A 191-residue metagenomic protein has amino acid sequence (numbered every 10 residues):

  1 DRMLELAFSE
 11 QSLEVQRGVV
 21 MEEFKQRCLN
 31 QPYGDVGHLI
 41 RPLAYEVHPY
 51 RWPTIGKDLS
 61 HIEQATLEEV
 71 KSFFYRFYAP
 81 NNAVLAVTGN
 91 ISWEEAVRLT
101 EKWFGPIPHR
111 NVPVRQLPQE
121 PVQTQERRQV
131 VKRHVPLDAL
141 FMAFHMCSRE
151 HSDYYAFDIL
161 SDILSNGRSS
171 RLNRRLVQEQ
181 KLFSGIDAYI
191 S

Functional and structural regions predicted by a protein language model:
D1-R2, V97-F104: Short amphipathic alpha-helices in soluble, non-transmembrane regions that often serve as interface/regulatory elements
D1-V19, N166-R168, S191: M16/insulysin-pitrilysin zinc metalloprotease superfamily fold
Q11, R27-N82, P106-H151, D162-S191: Non-catalytic beta-strand/loop surface segments
E23: Carboxylate/His-rich catalytic cores and anion/metal-binding grooves
G89-E94: Helix N-cap motif at beta-to-alpha junctions
